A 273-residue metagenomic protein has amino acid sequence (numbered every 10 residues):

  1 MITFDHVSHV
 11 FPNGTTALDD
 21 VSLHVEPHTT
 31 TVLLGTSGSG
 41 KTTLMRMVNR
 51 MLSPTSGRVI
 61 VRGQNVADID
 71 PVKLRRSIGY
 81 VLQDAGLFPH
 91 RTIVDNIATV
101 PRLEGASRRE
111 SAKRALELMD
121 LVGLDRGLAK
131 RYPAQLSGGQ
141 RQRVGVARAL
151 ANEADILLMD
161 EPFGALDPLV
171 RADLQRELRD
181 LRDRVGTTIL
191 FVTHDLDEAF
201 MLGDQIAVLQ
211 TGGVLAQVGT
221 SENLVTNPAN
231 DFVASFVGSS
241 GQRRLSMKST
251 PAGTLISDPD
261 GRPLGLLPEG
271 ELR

Functional and structural regions predicted by a protein language model:
N49: Helix-to-loop junction immediately C-terminal to a conserved catalytic motif
N65-G79, L103-G105, R109: ABC ATPase NBD coupling module
V94-R102, A112, L116: Short helical segment in ABC ATPase nucleotide-binding domains corresponding to the A-loop/adjacent helical element
R109-G127: Conserved ABC ATPase "signature" region
L128, A149-L150: ABC ATPase C-loop
Y132-L136, Q140-Q142: Conserved ABC ATPase signature
V146: Hydrophobic anchor residue at the start of the ABC signature
A151-D155: A short, proline-enriched helix->beta-strand linker immediately N-terminal to the Walker B motif in ABC-type P-loop
